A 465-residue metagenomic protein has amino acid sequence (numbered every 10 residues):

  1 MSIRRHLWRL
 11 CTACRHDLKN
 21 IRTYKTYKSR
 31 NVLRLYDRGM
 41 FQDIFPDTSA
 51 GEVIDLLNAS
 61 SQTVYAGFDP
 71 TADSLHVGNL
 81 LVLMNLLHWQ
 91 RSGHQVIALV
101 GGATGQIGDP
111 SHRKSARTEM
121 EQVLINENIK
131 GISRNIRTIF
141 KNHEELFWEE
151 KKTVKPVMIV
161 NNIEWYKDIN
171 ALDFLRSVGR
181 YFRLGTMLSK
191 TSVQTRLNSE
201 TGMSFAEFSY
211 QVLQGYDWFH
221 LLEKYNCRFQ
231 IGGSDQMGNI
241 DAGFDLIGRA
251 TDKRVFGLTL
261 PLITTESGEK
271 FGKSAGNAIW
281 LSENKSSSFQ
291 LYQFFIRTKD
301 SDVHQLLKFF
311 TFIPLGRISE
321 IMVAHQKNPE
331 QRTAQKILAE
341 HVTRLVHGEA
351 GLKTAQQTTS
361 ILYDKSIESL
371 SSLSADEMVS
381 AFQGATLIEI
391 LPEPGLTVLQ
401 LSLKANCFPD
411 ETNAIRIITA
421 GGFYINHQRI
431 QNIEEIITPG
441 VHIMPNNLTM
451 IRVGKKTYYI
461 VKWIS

Functional and structural regions predicted by a protein language model:
I3-Q236, D241-F244, T251-F256, E269: NTP-dependent nucleotidyl-transfer catalytic core
D245-S465: Conserved nucleotide- and phosphate/pyrophosphate-binding catalytic cores in adenylate/nucleotidyl-handling enzymes
